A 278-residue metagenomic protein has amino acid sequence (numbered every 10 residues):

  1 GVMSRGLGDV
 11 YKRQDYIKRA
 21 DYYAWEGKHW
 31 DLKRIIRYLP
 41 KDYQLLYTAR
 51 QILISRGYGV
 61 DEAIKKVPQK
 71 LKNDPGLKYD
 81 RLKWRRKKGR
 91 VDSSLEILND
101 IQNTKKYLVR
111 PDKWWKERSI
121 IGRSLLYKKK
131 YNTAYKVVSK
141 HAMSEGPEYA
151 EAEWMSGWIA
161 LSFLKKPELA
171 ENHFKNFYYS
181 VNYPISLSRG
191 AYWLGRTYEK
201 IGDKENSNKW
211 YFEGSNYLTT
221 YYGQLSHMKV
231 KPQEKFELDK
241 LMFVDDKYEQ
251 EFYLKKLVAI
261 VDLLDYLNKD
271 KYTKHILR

Functional and structural regions predicted by a protein language model:
G1-Y11: Single conserved hydrophobic/aromatic residue that forms the stacking wall/gate of nucleotide- or nucleobase-binding
G8-D9, Y23-W25, K33-Y43, I64-D74 (+6 more regions): Solenoid-like repeat scaffolds
D21-W25, R37-Q44, I54, R86 (+2 more regions): TPR/TPR-like (Sel1-like) alpha-helical repeat modules
Y23, R85, L125, A160-L161 (+2 more regions): Residue at a conserved register position within TPR or TPR-like alpha-solenoid repeats
E26, K88, K128, F163-L164 (+2 more regions): Structural motif corresponding to the intra-repeat A-B loop/turn of tetratricopeptide repeats
